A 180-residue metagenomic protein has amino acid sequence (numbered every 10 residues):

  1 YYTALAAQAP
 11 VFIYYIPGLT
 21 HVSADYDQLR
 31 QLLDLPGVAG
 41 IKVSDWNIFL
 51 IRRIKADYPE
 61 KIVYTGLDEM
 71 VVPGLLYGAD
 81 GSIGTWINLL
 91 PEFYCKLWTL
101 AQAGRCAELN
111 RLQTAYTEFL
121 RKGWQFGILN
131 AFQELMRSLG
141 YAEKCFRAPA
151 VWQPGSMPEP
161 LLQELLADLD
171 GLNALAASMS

Functional and structural regions predicted by a protein language model:
Y1-I13: Alpha-helix-loop-beta-strand connector modules within alpha/beta enzyme cores
A4-A7, L19-F126: Catalytic alpha/beta core domains of metabolic enzymes, predominantly
I16: Conserved C-terminal portion of the radical SAM core fold that forms the substrate/S-adenosylmethionine-binding
Y77-A79, W86, L90-S180: C-terminal alpha-helical cap/extension of soluble enzyme domains
